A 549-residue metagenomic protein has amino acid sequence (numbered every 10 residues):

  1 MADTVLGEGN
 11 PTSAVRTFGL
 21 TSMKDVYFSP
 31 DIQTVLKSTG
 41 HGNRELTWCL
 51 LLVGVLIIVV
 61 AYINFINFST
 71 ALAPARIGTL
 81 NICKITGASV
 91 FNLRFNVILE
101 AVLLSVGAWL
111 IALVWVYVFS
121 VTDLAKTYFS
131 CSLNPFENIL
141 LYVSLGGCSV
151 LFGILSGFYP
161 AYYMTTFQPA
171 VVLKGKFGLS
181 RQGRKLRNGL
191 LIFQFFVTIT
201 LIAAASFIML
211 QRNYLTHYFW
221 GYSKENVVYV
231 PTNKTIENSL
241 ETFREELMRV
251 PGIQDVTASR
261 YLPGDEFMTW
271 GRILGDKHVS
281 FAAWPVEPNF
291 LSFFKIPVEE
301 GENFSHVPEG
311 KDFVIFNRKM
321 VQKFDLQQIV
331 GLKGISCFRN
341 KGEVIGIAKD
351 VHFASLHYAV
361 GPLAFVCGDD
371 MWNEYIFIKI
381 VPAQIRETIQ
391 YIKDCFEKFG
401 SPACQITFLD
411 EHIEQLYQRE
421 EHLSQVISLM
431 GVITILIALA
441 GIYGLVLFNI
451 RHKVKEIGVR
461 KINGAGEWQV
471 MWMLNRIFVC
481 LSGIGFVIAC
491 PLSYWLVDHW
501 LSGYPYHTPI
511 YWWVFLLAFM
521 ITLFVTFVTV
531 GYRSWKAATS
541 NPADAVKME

Functional and structural regions predicted by a protein language model:
M1-G40, N238-D255, R318-Q322, L326 (+2 more regions): "Rare, low-scoring activations can occur in soluble or secreted enzymes where short amphipathic helices or signal
D3-G54, P74-A75, S89, V121-S144 (+4 more regions): Membrane-helix entry/capping segments
T12-S29, T127, L210-P285, N317: Membrane-proximal extracellular/periplasmic loop immediately following the first transmembrane helix
G19, A101-F167, L210, R476-T539: Small-residue-rich transmembrane alpha-helices
G42-G78, V106, L186-Q211, E421-K455 (+2 more regions): Hydrophobic alpha-helical transmembrane segments of multi-pass inner-membrane transport and secretion
I63-L104, T166-F177, A440-V479, T539-M548: Intracellular coupling helices
K277-S280, E302-I315, K333-D350, G368-W372: Beta-strand-rich non-transmembrane domains
P288-E302, K311, I315-G331: Short, solvent-exposed hinge/capping segments at secondary-structure junctions
